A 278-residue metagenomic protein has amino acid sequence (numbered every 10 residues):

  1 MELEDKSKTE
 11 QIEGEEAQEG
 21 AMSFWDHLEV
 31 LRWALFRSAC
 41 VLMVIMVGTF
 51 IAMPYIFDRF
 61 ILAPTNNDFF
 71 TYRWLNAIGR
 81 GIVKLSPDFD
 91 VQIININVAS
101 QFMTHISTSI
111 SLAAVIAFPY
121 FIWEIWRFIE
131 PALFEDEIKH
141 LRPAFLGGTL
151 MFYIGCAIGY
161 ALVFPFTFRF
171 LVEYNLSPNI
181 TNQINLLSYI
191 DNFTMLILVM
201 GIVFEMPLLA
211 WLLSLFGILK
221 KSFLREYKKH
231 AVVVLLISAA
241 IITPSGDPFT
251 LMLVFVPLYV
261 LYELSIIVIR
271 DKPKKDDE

Functional and structural regions predicted by a protein language model:
M1-E278: Membrane topogenic/interface segments and analogous intrinsically disordered interaction regions
